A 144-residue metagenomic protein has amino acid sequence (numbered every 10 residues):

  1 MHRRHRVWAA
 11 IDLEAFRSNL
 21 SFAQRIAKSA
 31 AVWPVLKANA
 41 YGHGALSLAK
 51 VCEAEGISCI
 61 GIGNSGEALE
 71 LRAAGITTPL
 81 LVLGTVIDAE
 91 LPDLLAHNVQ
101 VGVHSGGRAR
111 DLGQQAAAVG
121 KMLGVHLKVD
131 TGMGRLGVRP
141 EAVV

Functional and structural regions predicted by a protein language model:
H2-R3, V7-A10, A15-R17, A30-V144: Active-site-proximal beta-alpha core segment in soluble small-molecule metabolic enzymes
Q24-A27: Basic, often amphipathic N-terminal segments
